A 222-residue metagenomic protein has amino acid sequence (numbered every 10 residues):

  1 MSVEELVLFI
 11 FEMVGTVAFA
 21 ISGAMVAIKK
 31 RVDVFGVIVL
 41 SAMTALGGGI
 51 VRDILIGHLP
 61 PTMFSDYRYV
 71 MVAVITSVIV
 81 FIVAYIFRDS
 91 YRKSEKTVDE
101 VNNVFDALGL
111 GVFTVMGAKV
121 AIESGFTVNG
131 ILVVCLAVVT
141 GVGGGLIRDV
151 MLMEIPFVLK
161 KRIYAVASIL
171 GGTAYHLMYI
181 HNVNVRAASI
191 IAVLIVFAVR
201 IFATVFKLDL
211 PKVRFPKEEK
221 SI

Functional and structural regions predicted by a protein language model:
M1-L46, I50-I131, K161-I163, S168-I222: Alpha-helical transmembrane segments and their membrane-interface boundaries that form or gate the permeation pathway
T44-G48, T140-G144, R148: Glycine-centered tight-turn and secondary-structure capping sites
T76, V134-V139: Hydrophobic alpha-helical segments of small multi-pass membrane proteins
F87, I147, M151-L152: Signal for well-folded cores of large energy- and translation-related assemblies
V128, L132, T140, D149-V150: A contiguous binding-surface segment within folded domains or other stable secondary-structure elements
A137-G144, V205-P211: Hydrophobic alpha-helical transmembrane segments and immediately flanking/interface helices in integral membrane
V150-A165: Membrane-helix boundary/juxtamembrane motif in polytopic membrane proteins
